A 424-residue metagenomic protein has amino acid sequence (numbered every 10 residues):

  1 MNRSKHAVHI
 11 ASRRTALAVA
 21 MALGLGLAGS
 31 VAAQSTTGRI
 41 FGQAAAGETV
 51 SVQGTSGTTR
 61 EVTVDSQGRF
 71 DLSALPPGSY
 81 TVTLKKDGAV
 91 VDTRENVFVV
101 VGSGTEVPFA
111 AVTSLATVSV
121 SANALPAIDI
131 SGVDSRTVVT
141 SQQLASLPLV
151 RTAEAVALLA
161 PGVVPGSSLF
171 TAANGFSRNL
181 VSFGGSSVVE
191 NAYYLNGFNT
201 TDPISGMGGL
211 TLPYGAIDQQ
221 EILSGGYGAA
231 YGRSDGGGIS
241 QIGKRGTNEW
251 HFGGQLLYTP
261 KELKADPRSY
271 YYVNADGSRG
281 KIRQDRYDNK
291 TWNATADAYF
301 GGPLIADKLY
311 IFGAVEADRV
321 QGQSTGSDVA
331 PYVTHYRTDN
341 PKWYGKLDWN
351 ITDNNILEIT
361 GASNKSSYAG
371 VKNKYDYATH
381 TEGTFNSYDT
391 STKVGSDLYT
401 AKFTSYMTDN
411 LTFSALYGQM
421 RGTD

Functional and structural regions predicted by a protein language model:
M1-T36: Cleavable N-terminal targeting peptides that direct proteins into the secretory/outer-membrane pathway or into
N2, V31-N123, G132: Periplasm-facing N-terminal accessory domains of Gram-negative outer-membrane beta-barrel systems
G88-V107, S119-R245, G280-Q284, N293-Y299: Periplasmic N-terminal accessory/gating domains of Gram-negative outer-membrane beta-barrel systems
N123, L223-G225, Q255-T259, A314-D318 (+2 more regions): Outer-membrane beta-barrel pore domains and translocons
V139, D202-P203, E221-L223, G277-Q284 (+3 more regions): Extracytoplasmic loops and strand-loop junctions of Gram-negative outer membrane beta-barrel proteins
V150, V188, I217, K244-G246 (+3 more regions): Outer-membrane beta-barrel channels and translocator barrels
S205-M207, K264-Y271, Q323-A330, G370-A378 (+1 more regions): Outer-membrane beta-barrel translocator domains and adjoining extracellular loop/strand segments of Gram-negative
H251-G253, R286-G370, S391-S414: Transmembrane beta-barrel wall of Gram-negative outer-membrane proteins
